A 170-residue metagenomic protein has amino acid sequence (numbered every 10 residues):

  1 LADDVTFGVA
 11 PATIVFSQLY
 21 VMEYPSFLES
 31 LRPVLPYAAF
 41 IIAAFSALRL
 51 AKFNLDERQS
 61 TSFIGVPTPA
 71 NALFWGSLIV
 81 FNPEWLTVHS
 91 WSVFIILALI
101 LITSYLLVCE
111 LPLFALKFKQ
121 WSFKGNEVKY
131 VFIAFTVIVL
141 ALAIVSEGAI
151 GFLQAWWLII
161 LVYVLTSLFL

Functional and structural regions predicted by a protein language model:
L1-A51: Multi-pass membrane catalytic core of lipid/isoprenoid biosynthesis enzymes
Q18, M22-E23, N54, R58 (+2 more regions): Membrane-interfacial segments
F27, V34-F40, F53, S92 (+2 more regions): Generic hydrophobic alpha-helical membrane-segment signal
Y37-A39, Q59, A72: N-terminal signal-anchor transmembrane alpha-helix
I42-F45, L55-R58, I100-L106: Short, functionally important structural connectors and interaction interfaces within domains
R49-L55, S62: Contiguous mid-protein beta-loop-alpha structural module that forms a pocket-lining wall or clamp of enzyme active
T61-L170: C-terminal membrane-associated helical module and adjoining short loops/tails
